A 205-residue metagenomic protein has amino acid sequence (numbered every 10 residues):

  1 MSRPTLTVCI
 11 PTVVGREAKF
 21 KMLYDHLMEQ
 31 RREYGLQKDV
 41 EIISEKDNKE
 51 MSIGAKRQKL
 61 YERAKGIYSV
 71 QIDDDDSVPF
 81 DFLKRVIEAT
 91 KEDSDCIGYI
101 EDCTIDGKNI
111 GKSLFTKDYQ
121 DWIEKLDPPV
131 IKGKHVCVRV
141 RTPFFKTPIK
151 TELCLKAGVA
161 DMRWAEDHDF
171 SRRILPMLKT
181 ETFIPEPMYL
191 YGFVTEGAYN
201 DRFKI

Functional and structural regions predicted by a protein language model:
P4-C9, D169: Cell-envelope/extracellular polymer assembly enzymes that use nucleotide-activated donors
T12-R31: Short, well-formed alpha-helical segments that are part of the catalytic scaffolds of diverse glycosyltransferases
N48-A64: Glycine-rich, basic loop-to-helix element that forms the pyrophosphate-binding segment of sugar-nucleotide handling
S69: Short aromatic/hydrophobic "clamp" motif used to bind/position activated sugar donors
L83-F115: Conserved donor NDP-sugar-binding/catalytic core segment of glycosyltransferases
T104, I184-K204: Active-site donor/metal-binding and catalytic loop motifs of nucleotide-sugar-dependent glycosylation enzymes
Q120-I149: A recurrent flexible, glycine/aromatic-enriched loop bordering the glycosyltransferase active site that acts as
W164-F170: Acidic donor-binding loop at a coil-to-helix junction in glycosyltransferase catalytic cores that engages
